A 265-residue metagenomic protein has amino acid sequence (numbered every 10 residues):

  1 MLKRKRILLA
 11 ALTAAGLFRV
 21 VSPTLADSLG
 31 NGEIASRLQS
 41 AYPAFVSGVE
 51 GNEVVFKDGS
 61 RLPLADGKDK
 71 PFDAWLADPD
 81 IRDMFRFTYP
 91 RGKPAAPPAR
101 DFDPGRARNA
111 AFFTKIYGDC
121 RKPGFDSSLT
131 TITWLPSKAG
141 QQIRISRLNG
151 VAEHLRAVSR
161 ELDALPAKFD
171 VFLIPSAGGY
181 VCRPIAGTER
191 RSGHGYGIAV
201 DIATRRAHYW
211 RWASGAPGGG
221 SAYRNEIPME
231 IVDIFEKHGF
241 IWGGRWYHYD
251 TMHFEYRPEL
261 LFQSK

Functional and structural regions predicted by a protein language model:
M1-K3, G16: Intrinsically disordered, low-complexity regions enriched in serine, threonine, proline and polar/charged residues
R4-L9: N-terminal export leaders
A10-R19: Bacterial N-terminal signal peptides
L17, R206, F262-K265: Hydrophobic alpha-helical membrane context
P23-A26: Boundary at the C-terminal end of the N-terminal hydrophobic targeting segment
E33-W246: Cell-envelope/glycan interface and biosynthesis
H238-K265: A cross-kingdom marker for long, charged
